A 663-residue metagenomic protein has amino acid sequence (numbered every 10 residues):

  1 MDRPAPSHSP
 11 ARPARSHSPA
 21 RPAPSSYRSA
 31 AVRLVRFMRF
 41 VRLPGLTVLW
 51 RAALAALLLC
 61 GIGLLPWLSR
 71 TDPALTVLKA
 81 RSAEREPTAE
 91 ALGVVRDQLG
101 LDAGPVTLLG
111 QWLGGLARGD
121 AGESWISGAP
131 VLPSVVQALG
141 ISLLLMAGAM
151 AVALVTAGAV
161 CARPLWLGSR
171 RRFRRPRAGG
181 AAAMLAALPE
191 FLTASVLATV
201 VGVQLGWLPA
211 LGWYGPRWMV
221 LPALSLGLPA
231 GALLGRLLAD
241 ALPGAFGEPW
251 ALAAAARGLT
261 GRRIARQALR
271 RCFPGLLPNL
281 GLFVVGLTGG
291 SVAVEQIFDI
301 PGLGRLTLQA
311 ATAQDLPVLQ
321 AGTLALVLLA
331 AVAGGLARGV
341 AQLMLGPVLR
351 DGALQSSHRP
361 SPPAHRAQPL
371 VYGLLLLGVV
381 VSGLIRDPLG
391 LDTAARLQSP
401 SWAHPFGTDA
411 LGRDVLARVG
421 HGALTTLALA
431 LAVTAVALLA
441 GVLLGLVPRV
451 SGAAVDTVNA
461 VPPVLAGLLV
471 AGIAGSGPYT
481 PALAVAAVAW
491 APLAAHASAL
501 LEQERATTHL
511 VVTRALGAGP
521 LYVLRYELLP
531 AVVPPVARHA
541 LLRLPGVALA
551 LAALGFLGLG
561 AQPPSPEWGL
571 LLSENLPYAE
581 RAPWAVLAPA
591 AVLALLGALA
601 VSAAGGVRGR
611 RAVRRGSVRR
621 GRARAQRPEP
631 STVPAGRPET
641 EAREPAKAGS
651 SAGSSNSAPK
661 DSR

Functional and structural regions predicted by a protein language model:
V48-A56, L132-R163, L224, L269 (+4 more regions): Transmembrane alpha-helix signature in integral membrane proteins
A52-G61, R262-V294, L427-V436, L521-A553 (+1 more regions): Transmembrane alpha-helices
L101-L154, G158, D409-A410: An internal, D/E-rich "acidic patch" concept
W125-A129, L145-A183, S195, T199 (+4 more regions): Transmembrane-helix boundary motif in ABC transporter permease subunits
A149-V155, P222-L233, G304-V340, W568-A604: Hydrophobic alpha-helical transmembrane segments of polytopic membrane proteins
P176-A232, P405, A454-A495, A499-Q503: Generic hydrophobic transmembrane alpha-helix motif, especially the helices
G215-A255, S476-Y526, H539-L544: Membrane-cytosol interface at the C-terminal ends of specific transmembrane alpha-helices in multi-pass membrane
Q320-S361, V485-V488, A499, L542 (+3 more regions): C-terminal transmembrane helix and the adjacent membrane-cytosol boundary/short C-terminal tail of inner/organellar
